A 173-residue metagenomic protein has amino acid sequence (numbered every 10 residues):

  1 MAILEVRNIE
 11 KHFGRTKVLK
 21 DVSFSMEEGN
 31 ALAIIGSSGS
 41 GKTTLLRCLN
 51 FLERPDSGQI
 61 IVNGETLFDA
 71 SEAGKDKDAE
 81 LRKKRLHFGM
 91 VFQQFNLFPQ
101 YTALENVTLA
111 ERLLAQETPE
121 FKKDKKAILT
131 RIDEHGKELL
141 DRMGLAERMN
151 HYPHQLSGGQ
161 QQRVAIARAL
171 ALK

Functional and structural regions predicted by a protein language model:
I35-S37: The feature captures the beta-strand-to-loop junction immediately N-terminal to the Walker
N50: Helix-to-loop junction immediately C-terminal to a conserved catalytic motif
Q59-I61, E65: ATP-binding/catalytic-site motifs of ATP-hydrolyzing domains
E65-S71, T108-R148: Conserved ABC ATPase "signature" region
Y152-L156, Q160-Q161: Conserved ABC ATPase signature
I166: Hydrophobic anchor residue at the start of the ABC signature
A171-K173: A short, proline-enriched helix->beta-strand linker immediately N-terminal to the Walker B motif in ABC-type P-loop
